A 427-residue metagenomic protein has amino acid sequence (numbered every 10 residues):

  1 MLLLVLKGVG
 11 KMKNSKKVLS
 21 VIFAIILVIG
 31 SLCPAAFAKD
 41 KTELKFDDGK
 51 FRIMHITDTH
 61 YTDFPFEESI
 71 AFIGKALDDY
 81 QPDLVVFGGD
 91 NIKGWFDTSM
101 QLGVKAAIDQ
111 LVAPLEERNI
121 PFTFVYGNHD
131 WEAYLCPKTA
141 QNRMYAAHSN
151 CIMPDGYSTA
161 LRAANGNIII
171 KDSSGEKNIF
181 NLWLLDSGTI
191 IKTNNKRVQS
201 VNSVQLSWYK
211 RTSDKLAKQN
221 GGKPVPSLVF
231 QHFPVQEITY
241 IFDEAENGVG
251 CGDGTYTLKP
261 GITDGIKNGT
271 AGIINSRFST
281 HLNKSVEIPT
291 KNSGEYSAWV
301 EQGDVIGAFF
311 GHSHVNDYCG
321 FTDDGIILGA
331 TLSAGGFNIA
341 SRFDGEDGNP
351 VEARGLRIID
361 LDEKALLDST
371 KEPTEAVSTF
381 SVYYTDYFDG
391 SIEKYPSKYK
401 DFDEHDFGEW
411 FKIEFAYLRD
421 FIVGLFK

Functional and structural regions predicted by a protein language model:
I29-A36: C-terminal segment of classical bacterial N-terminal signal peptides
F37-L111: N-terminal active-site segment of His-dependent metallophosphoesterases
K39-D40, A106-G222, I358-D360: Extended active-site neighborhood of metal-dependent phosphoesterases/phosphodiesterases
H55-I70, I92-A106, T193-S200, E244 (+3 more regions): Acidic/histidine-rich helix-loop elements that form or flank divalent-metal/phosphate-binding sites at the catalytic
T62-F64, K93-F96, F124-C136, I190-T193 (+4 more regions): Active-site environment of divalent metal-dependent phosphoester hydrolases
P65-E68, G89-V112, D130-N150, I241 (+1 more regions): Metal-dependent catalytic neighborhoods of phosphoester/phosphodiester hydrolases
Y80-L84, N181-L184, K196-H314: His/acidic metal-ligating clusters that form di-metal
N167-K171, T280-H281, V286-E287, S293-Q302 (+1 more regions): Binuclear metal-dependent phosphoesterase catalytic core
